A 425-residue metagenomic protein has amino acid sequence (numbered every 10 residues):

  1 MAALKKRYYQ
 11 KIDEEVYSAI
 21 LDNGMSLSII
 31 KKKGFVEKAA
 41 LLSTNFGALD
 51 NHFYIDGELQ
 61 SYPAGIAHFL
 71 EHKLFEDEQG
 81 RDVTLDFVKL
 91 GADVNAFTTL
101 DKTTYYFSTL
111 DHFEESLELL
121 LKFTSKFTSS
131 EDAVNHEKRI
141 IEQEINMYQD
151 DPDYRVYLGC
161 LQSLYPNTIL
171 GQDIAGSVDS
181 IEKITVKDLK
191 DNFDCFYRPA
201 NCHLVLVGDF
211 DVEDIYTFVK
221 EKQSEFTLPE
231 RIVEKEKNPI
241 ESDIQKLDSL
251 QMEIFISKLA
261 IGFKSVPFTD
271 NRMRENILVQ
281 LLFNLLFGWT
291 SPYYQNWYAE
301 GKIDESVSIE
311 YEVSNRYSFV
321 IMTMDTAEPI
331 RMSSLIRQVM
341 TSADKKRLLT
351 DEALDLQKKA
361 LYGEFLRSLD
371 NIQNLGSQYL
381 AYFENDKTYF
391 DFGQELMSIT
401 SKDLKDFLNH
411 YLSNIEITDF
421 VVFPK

Functional and structural regions predicted by a protein language model:
M1-D82, K190-N296, I417-K425: His/Glu-rich zincin catalytic helix
I20, Q79-I232, T290, N296-K425: Charge-rich, well-structured scaffold segments of protease-associated domains
